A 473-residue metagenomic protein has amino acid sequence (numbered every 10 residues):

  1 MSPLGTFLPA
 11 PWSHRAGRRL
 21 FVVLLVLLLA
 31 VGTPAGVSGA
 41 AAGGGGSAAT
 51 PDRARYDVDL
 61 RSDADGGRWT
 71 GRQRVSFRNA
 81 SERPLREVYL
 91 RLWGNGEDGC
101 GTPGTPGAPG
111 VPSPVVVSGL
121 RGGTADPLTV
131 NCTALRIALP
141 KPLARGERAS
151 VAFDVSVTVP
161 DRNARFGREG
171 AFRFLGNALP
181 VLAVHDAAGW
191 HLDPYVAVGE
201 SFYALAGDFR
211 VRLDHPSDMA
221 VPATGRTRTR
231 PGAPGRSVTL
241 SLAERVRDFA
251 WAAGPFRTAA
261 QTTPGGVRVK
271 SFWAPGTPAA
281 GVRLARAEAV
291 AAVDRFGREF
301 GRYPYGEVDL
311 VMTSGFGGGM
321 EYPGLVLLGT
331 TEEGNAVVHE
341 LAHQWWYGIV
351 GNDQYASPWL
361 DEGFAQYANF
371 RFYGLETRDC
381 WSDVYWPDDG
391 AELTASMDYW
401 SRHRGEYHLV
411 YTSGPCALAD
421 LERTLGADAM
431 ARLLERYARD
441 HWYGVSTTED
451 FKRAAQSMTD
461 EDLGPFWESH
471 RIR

Functional and structural regions predicted by a protein language model:
P3-L8, W12, G17-F21, L25 (+1 more regions): N-terminal, polar/Ser/Thr-rich
F77-S81: Asparagine-centered strand-capping/turn motif at beta-strand->loop junctions
R86-A125, G176-L179, D214, D218-M219: Solvent-exposed beta-hairpin/edge-strand motifs
T105-A171: A surface-exposed beta-strand-loop module
S113, S118, V151-A250: Extended, low-hydrophobicity, Ser/Thr/Pro/Gly-biased non-transmembrane segments
S201-V338: Hydrophobic helix-coil surface modules that form long, contiguous segments used for peptide/substrate interaction
P323-W381, L434: Zinc-dependent metallopeptidase catalytic helix centered on the HExxH motif and its immediate flanking segment
Y407, T412-R473: Amphipathic alpha-helical substructures
